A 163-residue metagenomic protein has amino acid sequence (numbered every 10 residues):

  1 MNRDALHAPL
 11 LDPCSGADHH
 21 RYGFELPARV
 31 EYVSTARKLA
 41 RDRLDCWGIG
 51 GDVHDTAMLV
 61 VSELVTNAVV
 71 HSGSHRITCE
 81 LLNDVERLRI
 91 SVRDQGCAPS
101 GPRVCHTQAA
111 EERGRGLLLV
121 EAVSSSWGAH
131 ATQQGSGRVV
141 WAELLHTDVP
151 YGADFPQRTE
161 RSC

Functional and structural regions predicted by a protein language model:
M1-G23, V69-C163: Conserved beta-strand-loop-beta-strand hairpin that lines the nucleotide-binding pocket of ATP/GTP-utilizing enzymes
G23-T35: STAS-typified acidic loop motif
V30-V33, G50, H54, L117: Short, structured helix-loop boundary elements
S34-K38, E121: Short, well-ordered alpha-helical segments
R37-S62: Conserved short strand/loop->alpha-helix "switch" segment adjacent to the catalytic nucleotide/phosphoryl-transfer site
T56-S74: Histidine-centered phosphotransfer motif of kinases
